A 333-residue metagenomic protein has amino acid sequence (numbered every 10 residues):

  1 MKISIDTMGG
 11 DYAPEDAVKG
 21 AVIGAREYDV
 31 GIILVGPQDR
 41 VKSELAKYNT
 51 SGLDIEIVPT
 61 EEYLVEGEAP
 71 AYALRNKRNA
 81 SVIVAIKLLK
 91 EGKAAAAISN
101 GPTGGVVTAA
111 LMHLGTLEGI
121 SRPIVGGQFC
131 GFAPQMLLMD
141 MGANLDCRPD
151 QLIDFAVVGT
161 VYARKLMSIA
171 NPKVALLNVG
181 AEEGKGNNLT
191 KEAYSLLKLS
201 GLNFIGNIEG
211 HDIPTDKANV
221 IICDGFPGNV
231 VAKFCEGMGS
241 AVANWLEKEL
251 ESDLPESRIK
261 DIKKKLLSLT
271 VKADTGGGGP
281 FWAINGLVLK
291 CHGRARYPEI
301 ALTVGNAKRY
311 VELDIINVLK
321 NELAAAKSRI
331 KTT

Functional and structural regions predicted by a protein language model:
I3-E15, L74, A143-I153, K290-Y297: Short, glycine-rich nucleotide/cofactor-binding loops
D6, A25-R26, N49-S51, L74 (+12 more regions): Solvent-exposed alpha-helices and their adjacent loops that cap or buttress functional pockets in soluble metabolic
D6, V35-G36, E56-V58, S99-G101 (+6 more regions): Short beta-strand segments
Y12-A17, R78-G92, A96-A110, L117 (+7 more regions): Short glycine/serine/threonine-rich phosphate/pyrophosphate-binding segments that cradle anionic phosphate groups
E15-D16, Y28-I33, D39-K42, L145-G210 (+2 more regions): Glycine-rich phosphate/diphosphate-binding loop of Rossmann-like nucleotide-binding domains
E15-E66: N-terminal glycine-rich anion-binding loop in soluble enzyme alpha/beta folds
T50-A94: Phosphate/nucleotide-donor binding subsite
L111-I124, C130-L138, K217-I221, G225-T332: Glycine-rich phosphate/nucleotide-binding loop
